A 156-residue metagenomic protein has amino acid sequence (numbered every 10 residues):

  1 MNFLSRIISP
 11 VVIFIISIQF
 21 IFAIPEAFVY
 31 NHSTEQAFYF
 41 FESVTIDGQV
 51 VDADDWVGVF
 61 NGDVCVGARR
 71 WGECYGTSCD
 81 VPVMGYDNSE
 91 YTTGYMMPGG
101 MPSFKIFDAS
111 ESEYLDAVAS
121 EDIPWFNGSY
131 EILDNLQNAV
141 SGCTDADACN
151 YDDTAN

Functional and structural regions predicted by a protein language model:
N2-N156: Primarily marks secretory-pathway-exposed extracellular/lumenal segments that are disulfide- and glycosylation-prone
